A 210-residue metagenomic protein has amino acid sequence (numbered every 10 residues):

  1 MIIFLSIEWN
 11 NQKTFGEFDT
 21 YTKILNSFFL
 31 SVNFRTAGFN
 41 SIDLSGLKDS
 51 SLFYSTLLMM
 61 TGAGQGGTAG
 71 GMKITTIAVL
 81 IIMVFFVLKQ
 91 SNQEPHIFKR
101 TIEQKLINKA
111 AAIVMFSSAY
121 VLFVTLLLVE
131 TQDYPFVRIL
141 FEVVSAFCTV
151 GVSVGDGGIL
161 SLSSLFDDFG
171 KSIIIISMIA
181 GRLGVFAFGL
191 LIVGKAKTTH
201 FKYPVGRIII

Functional and structural regions predicted by a protein language model:
M1-I210: Membrane-proximal intracellular helices of multi-pass ion channels
